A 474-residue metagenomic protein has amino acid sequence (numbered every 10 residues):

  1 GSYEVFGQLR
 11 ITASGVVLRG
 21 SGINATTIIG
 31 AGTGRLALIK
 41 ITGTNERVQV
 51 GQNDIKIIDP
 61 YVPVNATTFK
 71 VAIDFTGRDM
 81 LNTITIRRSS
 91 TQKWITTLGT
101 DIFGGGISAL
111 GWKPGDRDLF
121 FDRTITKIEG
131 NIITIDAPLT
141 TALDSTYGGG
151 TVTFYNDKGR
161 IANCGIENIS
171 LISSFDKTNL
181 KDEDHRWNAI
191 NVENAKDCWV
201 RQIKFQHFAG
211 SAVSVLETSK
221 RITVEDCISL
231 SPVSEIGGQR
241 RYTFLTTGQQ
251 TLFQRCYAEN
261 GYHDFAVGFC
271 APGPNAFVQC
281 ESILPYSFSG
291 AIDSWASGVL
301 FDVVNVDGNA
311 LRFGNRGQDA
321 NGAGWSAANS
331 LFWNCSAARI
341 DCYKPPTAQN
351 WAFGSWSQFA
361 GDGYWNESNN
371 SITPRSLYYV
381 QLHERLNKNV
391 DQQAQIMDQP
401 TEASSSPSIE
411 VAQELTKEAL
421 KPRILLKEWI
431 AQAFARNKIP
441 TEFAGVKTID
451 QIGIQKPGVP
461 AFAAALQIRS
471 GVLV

Functional and structural regions predicted by a protein language model:
G1-S2, G20-I29, E46, V50-V62 (+4 more regions): Extracellular beta-strand-rich, repetitive "passenger/adhesive" scaffolds that bind or process carbohydrates
G1-V17, S21-G34, S89-F121, A137-T146 (+1 more regions): N-terminal extracellular ligand-recognition/capping segment immediately after the signal peptide
Q8-T12, A25-G43, T153-G159, T178-N179 (+8 more regions): Glycine-rich beta-solenoid repeat tracts in large extracellular/virion proteins
G15, S21-N24, A162-S173, K196-H207 (+5 more regions): Right-handed parallel beta-helix
V16-T68, T134-G150, G165-L180, H185: Right-handed parallel beta-helix/beta-spiral solenoid domain characteristic of secreted/periplasmic
N65, N82, R88-D122, T126-E129 (+3 more regions): Right-handed parallel beta-helix
F75-M80: Short, well-ordered loop/turn sites that connect or cap secondary structure elements
C280, D302-I454, G458: Catalytic domains of carbohydrate-active enzymes that cleave complex glycans
